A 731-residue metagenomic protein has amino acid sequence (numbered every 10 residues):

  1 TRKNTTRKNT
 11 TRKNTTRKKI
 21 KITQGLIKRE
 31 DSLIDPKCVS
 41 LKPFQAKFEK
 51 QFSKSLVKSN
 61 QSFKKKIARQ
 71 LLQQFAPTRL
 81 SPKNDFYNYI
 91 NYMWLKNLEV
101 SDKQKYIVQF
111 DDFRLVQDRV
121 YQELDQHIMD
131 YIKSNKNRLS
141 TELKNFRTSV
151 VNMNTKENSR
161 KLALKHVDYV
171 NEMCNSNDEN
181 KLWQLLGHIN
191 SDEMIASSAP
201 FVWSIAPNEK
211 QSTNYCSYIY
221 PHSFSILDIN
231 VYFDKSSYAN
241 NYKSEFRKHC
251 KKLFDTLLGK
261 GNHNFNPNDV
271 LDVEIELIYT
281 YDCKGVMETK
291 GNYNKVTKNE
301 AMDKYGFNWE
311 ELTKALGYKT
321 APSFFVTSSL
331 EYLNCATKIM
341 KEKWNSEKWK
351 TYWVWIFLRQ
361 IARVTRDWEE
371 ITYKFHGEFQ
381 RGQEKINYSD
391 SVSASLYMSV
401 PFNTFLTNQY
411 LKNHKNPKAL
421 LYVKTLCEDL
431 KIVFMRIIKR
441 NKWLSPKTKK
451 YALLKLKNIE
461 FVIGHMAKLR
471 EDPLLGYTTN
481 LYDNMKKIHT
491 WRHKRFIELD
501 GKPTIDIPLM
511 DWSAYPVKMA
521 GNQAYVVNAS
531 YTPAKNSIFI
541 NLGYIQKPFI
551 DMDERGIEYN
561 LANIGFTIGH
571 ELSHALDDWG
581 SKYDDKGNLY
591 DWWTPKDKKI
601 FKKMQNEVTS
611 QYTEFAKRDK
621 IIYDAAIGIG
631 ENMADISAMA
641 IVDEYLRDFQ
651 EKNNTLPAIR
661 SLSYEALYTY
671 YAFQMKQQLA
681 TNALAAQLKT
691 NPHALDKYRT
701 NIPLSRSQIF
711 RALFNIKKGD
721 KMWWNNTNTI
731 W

Functional and structural regions predicted by a protein language model:
T1-E30, K50: Arg/Lys-rich, intrinsically disordered low-complexity tails that mediate electrostatic binding and condensation
D35, S40-D118: Extracellular/luminal recognition modules and glycoprotein regions
V57-N60, V270, E276, K295-F307 (+4 more regions): Intrinsically disordered, low-complexity linker/terminal regions across diverse proteins
F63, R119-L430, M466-L469, L481-H493: Noncatalytic, helix-rich "gating/capping" subdomain that lines the substrate-entry/channel surface of large enzyme
Q74-T78, S204-A206, V526-Y531: Short, surface-exposed beta-strand/loop micro-motifs that present aromatic residues
A76-K96, K235-D255, M639-I641: Hydrophobic/aromatic-rich, well-ordered segments within soluble, folded domains that form packed cores
L80-K83, S197, K210-T213, Q523-V526 (+1 more regions): Short, well-ordered loop/turn elements at secondary-structure boundaries
W94-E99, S225-L227, P548: Short, solvent-exposed loop/turn elements at domain surfaces
